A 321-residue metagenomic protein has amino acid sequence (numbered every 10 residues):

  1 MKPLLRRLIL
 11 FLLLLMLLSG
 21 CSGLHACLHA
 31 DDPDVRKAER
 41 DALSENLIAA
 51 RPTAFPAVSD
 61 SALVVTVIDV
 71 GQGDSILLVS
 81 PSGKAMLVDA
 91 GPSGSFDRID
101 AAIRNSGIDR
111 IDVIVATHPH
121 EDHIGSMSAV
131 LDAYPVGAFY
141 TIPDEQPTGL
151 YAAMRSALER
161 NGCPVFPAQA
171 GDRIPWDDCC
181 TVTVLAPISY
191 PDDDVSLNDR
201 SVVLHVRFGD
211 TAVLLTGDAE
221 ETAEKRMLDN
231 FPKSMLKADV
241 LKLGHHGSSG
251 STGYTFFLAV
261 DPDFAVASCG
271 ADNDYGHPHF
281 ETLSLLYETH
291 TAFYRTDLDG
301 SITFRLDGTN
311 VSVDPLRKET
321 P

Functional and structural regions predicted by a protein language model:
K2-R7, F11, L15-P321: Non-globular, low-confidence helical/coil segments that flank catalytic cores
